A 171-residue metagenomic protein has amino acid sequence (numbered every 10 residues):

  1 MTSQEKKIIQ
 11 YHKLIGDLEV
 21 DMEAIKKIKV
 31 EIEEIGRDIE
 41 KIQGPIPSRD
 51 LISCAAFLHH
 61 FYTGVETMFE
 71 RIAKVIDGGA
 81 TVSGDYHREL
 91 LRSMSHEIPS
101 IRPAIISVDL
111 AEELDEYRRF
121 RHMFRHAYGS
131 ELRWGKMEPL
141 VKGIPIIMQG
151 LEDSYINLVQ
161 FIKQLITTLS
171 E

Functional and structural regions predicted by a protein language model:
M1-E171: Solvent-exposed interaction patches of small proteins and small membrane subunits
